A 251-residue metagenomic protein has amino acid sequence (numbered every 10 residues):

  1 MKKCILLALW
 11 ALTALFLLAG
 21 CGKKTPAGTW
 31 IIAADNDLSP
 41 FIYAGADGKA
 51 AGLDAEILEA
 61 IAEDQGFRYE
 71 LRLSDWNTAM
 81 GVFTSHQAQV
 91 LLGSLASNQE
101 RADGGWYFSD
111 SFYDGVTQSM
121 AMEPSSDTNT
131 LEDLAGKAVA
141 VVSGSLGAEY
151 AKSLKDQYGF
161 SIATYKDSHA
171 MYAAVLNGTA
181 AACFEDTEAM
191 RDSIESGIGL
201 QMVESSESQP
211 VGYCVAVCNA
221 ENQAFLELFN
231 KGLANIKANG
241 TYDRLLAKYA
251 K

Functional and structural regions predicted by a protein language model:
M1-L7: Positively charged n-region of N-terminal signal peptides that target proteins for export
L17-G20: C-terminal motif of bacterial Sec signal peptides marking the signal peptidase cleavage site
K23-K24, F67-L71, L146-A163, G197-E207 (+1 more regions): Ligand-binding clefts/hinges and TM-proximal coupling segments of bilobed small-molecule sensing domains
K24-L95, T164: Extracytoplasmic small-molecule ligand-binding "clamshell" domains of the periplasmic binding protein/Venus flytrap
N36, Y113-M122, T187, R191-A234 (+1 more regions): Periplasmic-binding protein-like
I61, F83-T84, L134, V175-L176 (+1 more regions): Hydrophobic residues within well-ordered alpha-helices
G81, S94-D103, K152-S153, A174-P210: A ligand-binding cleft/hinge motif common to bilobed small-molecule-binding domains
A121-V139: Flexible hinge/capping segments at coil-to-helix
